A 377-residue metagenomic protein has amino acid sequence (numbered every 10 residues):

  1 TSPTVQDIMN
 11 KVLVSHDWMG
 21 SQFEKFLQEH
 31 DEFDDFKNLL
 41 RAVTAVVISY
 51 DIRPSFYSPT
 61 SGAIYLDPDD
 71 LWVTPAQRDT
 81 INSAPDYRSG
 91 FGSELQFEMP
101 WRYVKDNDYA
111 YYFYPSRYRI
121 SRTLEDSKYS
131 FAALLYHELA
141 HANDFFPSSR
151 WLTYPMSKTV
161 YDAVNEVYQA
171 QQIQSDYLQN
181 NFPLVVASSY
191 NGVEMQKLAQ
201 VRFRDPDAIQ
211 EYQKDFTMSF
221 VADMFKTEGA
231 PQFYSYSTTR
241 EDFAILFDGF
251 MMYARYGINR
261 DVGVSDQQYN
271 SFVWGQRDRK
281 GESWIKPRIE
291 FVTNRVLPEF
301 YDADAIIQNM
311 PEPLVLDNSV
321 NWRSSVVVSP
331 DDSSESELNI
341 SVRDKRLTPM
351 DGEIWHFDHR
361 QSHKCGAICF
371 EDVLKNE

Functional and structural regions predicted by a protein language model:
T1-D17, T227, Y269, V273: Acidic/histidine-rich, surface-exposed loop or edge segments in extracytoplasmic proteins
V5-I8, Q28, I48, R117-S121 (+4 more regions): Generic, low-specificity signal for short hydrophobic/alpha-helical stretches with a mild N-terminal bias, encompassing
Q6-N10, G20-Q28, K37, A222 (+2 more regions): Generic detector of well-ordered alpha-helical segments enriched in charged/polar residues, highlighting helical
I8-V14, D51-I52, Y118-S130, G229-S237: Second-shell loop/turn segments in exported
H16, E32-D34, D242: Helix N-terminus capping/helix-initiation residues
H16, H30, H137, H141 (+2 more regions): Histidine (H) residue identity feature
G20, E24-K25, E29-P206, Q210: Acidic/His-rich structured neighborhood in mature extracellular/periplasmic domains
Q200-E377: Pan-zinc metallopeptidase signature
